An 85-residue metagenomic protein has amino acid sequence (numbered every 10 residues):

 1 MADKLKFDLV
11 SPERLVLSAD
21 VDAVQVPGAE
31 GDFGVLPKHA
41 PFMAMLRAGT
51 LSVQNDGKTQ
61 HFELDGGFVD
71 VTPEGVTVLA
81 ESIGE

Functional and structural regions predicted by a protein language model:
K4-E85: Compact, glycine-rich, soluble single-domain proteins
